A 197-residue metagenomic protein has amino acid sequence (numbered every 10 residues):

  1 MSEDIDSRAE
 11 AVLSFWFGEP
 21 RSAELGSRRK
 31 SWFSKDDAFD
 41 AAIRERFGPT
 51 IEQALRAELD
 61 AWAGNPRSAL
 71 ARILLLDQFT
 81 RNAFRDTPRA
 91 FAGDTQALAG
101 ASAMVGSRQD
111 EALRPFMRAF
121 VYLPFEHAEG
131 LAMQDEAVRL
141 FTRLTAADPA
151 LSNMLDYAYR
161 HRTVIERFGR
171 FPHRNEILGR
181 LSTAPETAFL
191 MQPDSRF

Functional and structural regions predicted by a protein language model:
M1-A71, L75-D86, F91-F197: Intrinsically disordered, low-complexity activation-like regions
